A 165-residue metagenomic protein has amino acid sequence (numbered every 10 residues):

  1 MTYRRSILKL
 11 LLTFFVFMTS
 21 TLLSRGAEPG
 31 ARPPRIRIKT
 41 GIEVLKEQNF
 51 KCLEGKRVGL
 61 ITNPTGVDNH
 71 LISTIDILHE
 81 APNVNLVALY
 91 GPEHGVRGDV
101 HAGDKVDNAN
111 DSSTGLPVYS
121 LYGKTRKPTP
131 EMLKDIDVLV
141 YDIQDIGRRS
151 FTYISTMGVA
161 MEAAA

Functional and structural regions predicted by a protein language model:
Y3-L11: N-terminal export leaders
L10-T21: Bacterial N-terminal signal peptides
S24-P29: Boundary at the C-terminal end of the N-terminal hydrophobic targeting segment
R37-V84: N-terminal phosphate-binding or glycine-rich loops at protein starts, especially the Walker A/P-loop of NTPases
I77-L78, T156-A164: Catalytic-core regions built around general acid/base machinery
N85-H94: Short internal beta-strands
A102, V106-I136, R148: Glycine-rich oxoanion-binding loops at beta->alpha junctions
D145-M157: Glycine/threonine-rich flexible loop motifs
